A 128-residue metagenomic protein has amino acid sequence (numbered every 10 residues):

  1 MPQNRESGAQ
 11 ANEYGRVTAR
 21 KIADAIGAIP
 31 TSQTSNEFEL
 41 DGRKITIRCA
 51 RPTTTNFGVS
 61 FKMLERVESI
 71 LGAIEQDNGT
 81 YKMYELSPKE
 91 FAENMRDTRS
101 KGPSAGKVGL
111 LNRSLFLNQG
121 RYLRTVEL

Functional and structural regions predicted by a protein language model:
M1-L128: Nucleic-acid endonuclease domains
